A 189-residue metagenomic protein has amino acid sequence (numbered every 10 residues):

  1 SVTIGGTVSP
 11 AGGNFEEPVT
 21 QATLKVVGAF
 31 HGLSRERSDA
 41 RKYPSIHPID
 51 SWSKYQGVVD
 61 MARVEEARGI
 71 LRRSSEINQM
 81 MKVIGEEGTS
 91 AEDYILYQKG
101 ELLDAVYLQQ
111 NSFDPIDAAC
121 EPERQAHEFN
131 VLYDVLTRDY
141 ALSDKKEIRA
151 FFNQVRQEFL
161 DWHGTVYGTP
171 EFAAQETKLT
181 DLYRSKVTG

Functional and structural regions predicted by a protein language model:
S1-L160, G168-E176: P-loop NTPase catalytic core
Y167-G189: C-terminal non-catalytic accessory extensions
